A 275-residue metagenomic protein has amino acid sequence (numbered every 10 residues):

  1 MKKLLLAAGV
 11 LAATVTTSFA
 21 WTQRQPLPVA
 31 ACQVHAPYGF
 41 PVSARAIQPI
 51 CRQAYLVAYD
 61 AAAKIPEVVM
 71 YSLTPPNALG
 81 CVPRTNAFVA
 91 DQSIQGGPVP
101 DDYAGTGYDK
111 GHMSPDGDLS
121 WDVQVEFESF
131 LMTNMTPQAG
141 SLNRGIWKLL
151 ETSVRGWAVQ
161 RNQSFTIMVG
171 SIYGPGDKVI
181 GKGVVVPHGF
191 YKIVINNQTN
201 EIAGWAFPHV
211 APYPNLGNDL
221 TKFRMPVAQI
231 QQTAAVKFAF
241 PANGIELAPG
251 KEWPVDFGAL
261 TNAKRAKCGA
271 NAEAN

Functional and structural regions predicted by a protein language model:
M1-L4: Positively charged n-region of N-terminal signal peptides that target proteins for export
L6-L11: Sec-dependent N-terminal signal peptides
V15-T17: N-terminal signal peptide c-region/cleavage motif recognized by signal peptidases
A20-K64: N-terminal module-boundary/linker segments of secreted carbohydrate-active enzymes
P49-K110: Short, His- and charge-rich active-site/binding loops that engage polyanionic ligands
Q92-N275: Domain-level detector of nuclease and nuclease-like folds in predominantly extracellular/periplasmic contexts
